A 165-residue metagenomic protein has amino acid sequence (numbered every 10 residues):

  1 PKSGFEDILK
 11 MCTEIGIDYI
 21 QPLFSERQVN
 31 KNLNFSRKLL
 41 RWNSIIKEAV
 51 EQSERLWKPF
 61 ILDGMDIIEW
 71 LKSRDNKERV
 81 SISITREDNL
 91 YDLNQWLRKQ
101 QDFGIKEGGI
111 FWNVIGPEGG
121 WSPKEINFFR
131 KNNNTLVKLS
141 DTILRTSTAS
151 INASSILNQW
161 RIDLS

Functional and structural regions predicted by a protein language model:
P1-I82: RNA substrate-binding interface of SAM-dependent RNA methyltransferases
M11-I15, L97-D102, F128-K131: Short, solvent-exposed amphipathic alpha-helical segments in soluble enzyme and RNA/protein-processing domains
N34, N94-Q95, E125-F128: Short amphipathic alpha-helical segments
G64-E107, F111: A mid-sequence, solvent-exposed acidic-amphipathic segment
D66, G120, A149: Residue-level recognition of oxygen-bearing side chains
D88, E118-G119, D141-L144: Short, acidic/turn-prone active-site loops that include or flank metal/cofactor- and phosphate-binding residues
G109-F128: A C-terminal functional module that forms or caps the active site or interfaces directly with catalytic machinery
P123-S165: Structured adenosyl-cofactor binding patch, chiefly the S-adenosyl-L-methionine
